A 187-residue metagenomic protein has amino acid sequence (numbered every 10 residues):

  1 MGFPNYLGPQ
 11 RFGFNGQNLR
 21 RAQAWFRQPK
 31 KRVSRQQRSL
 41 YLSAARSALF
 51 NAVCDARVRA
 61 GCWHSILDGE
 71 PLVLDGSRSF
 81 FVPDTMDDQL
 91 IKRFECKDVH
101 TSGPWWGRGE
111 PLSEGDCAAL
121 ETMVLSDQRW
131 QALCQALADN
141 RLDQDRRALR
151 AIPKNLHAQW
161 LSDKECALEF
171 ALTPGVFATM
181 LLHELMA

Functional and structural regions predicted by a protein language model:
M1-T173, H183-A187: Extended, charged/glycine-rich binding lobes that contact polyanionic ligands
A178-L182: Extended hydrophobic-aromatic, low-complexity segments
